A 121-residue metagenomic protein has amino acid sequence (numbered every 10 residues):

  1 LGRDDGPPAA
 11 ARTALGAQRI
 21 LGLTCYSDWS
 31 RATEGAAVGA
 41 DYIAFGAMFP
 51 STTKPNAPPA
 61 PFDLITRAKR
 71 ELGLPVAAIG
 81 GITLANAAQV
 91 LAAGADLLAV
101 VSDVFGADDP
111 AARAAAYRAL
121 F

Functional and structural regions predicted by a protein language model:
R3-A11, D41-N56, L84-L120: Glycine-rich phosphate-binding active-site loops on the catalytic face of alpha/beta enzymes
R3-D28, N56-L84, Y117-F121: Alpha-helix-loop-beta-strand connector modules within alpha/beta enzyme cores
A17, V38-G39, L72, A93-G94: Short, structured coil segments at secondary-structure junctions
G22-K54: Histidine/lysine/aspartate-rich catalytic loop segments that bind and position anionic ligands
E34, A68, Q89: Hydrophobic/aromatic ligand-binding patch that stacks against planar heteroaromatic rings of cofactors or nucleotides
